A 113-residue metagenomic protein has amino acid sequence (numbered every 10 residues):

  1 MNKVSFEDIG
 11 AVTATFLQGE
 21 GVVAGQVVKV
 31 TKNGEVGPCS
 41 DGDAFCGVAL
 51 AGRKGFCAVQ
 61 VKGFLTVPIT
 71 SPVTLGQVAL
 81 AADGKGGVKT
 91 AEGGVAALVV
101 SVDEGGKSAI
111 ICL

Functional and structural regions predicted by a protein language model:
M1-L113: Surface-exposed, low-hydrophobicity beta-strand/loop segments enriched in small/polar/acidic residues
